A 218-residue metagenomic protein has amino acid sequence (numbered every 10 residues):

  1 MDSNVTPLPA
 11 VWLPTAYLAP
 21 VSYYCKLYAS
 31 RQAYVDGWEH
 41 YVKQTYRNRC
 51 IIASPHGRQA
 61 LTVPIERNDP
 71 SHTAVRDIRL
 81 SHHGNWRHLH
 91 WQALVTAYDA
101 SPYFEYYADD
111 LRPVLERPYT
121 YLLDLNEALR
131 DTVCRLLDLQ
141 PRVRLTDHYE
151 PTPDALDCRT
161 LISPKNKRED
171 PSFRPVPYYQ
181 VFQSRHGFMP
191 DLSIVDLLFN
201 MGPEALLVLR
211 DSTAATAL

Functional and structural regions predicted by a protein language model:
D2-L218: Residues lining hydrophobic/aromatic ligand-binding pockets adjacent to catalytic sites
